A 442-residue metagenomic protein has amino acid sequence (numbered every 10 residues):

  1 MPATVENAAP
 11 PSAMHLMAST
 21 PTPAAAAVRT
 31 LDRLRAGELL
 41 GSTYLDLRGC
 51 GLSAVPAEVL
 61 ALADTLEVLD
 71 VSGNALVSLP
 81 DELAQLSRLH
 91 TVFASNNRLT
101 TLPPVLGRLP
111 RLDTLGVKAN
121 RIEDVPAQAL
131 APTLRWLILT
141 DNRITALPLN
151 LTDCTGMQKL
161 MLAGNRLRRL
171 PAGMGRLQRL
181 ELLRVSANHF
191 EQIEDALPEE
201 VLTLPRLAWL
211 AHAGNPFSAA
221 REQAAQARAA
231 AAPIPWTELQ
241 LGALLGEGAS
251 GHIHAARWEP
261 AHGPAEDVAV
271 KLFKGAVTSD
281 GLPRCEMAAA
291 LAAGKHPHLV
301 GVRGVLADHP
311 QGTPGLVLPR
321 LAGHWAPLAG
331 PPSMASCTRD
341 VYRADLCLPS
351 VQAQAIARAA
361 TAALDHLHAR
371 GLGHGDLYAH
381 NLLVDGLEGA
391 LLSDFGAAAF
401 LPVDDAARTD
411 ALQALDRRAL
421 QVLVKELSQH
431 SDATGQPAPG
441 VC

Functional and structural regions predicted by a protein language model:
M1-D81, H90-P104, R108, D113-I138 (+3 more regions): The feature captures the LRR N-terminal capping module
G242-G248, I253: Protein kinase glycine-rich loop
A255-A288: ATP-binding glycine-rich loop module of kinase domains
G301-P314: Short beta-strand micro-motifs within the conserved protein kinase catalytic domain, predominantly in the N-lobe
Q311-W325: Conserved short submotifs of the Hanks-type protein kinase catalytic core that shape the nucleotide-binding pocket
I356-A357: Activation segment signature within eukaryotic-like protein kinase domains
H368-V384: Catalytic-loop of the protein kinase fold
L391, G396-V441: C-lobe/activation-segment region of protein kinase-like
